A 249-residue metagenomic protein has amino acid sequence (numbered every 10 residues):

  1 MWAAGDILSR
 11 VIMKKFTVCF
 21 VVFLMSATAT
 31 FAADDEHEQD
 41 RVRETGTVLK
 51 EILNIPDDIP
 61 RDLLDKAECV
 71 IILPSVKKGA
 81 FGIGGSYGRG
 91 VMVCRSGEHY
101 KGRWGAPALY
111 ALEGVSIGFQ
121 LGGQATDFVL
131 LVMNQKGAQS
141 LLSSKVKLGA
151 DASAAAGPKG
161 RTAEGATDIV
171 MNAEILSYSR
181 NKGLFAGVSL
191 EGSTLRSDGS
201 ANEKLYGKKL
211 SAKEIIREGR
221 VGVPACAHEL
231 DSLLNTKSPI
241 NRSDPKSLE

Functional and structural regions predicted by a protein language model:
L8-V18: Bacterial N-terminal signal peptides that target proteins for export
R10, S26-A27, E51, T236: Generic detector of low-complexity/intrinsically disordered segments and short hydrophobic N-terminal stretches
C19-A27: Bacterial N-terminal signal peptides
A27-A33: Bacterial Sec-dependent signal peptides at the C-terminal "C-region" and cleavage site
A33-E249: Small-residue-enriched, tightly packed secondary-structure blocks
